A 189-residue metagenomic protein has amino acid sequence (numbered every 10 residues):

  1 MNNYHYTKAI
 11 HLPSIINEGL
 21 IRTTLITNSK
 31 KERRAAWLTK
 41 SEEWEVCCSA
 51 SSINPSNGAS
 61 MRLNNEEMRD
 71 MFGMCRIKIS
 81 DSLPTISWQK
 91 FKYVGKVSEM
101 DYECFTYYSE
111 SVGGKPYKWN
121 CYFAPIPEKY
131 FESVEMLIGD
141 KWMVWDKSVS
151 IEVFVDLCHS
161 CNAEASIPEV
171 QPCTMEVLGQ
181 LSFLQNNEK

Functional and structural regions predicted by a protein language model:
M1-K189: NAD-dependent ADP-ribosyltransferases
